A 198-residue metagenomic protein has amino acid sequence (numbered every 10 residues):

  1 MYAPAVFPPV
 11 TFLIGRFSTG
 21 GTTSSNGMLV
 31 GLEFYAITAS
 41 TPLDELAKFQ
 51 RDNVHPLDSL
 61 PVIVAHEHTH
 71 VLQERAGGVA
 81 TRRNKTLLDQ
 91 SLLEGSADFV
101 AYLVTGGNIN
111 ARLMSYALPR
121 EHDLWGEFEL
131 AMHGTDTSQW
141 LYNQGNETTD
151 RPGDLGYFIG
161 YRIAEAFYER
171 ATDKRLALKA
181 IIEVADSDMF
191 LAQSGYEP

Functional and structural regions predicted by a protein language model:
M1-N110: Acidic/His-rich structured neighborhood in mature extracellular/periplasmic domains
V10-I14, H122-L124, G160: Short amphipathic alpha-helical surface micro-motifs
R16, R51, R75, R82-R83 (+6 more regions): Arginine residue identity/basic-tract feature
S18-T19, P119-D123, V184-D188: Amphipathic alpha-helical surface "interface" segments used for docking/oligomerization or membrane association within
A39-P56, M114-D123, G145-I159: Hydrophobic transmembrane alpha-helix bundles
D58-T69, M114-T135: An acidic intrinsically disordered interaction segment
M114, G126-P198: Pan-zinc metallopeptidase signature
